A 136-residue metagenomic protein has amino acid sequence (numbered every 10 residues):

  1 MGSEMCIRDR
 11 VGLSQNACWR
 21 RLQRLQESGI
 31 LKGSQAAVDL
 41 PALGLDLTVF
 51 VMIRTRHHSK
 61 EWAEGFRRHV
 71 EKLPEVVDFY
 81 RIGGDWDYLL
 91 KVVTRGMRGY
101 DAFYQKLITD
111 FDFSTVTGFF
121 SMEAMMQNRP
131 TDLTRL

Functional and structural regions predicted by a protein language model:
S3-E4, R8-L136: A compositional/biophysical signature of low hydrophobicity enriched in polar/charged and small residues
